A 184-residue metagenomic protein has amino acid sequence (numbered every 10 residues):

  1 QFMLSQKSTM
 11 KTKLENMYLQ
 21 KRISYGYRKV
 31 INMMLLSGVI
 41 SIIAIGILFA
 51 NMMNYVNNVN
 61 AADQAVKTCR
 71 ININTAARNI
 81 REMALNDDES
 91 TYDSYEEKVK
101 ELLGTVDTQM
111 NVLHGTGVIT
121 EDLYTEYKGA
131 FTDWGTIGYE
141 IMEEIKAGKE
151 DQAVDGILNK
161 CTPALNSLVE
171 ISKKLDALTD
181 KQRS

Functional and structural regions predicted by a protein language model:
F2, S167-S184: Juxtamembrane amphipathic/hinge helix adjacent to a transmembrane helix
L4-Q64, I71-I73, A77-T91, M142 (+2 more regions): Hydrophobic membrane-targeting segments
N51-D133, E140-A164: Membrane-proximal N-terminal soluble sensing/regulatory segments of transmembrane proteins
